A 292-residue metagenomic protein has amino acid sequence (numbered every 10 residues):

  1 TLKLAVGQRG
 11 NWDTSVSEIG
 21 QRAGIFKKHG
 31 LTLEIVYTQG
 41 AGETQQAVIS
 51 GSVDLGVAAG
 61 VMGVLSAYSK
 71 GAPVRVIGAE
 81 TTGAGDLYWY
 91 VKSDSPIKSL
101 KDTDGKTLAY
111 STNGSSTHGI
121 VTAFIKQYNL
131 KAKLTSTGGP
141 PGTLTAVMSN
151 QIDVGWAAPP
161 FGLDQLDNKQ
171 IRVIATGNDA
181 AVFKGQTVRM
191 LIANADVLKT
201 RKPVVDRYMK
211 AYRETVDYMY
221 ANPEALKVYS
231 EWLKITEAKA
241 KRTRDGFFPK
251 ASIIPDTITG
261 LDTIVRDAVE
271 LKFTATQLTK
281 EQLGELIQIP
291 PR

Functional and structural regions predicted by a protein language model:
T1-T137, P141, A146-S149, D153-P159 (+2 more regions): Short, glycine-/small- and polar/acidic-enriched structural segments that line small-molecule recognition paths
E18, L65, T122, L163 (+2 more regions): Predominant activation on well-ordered alpha-helical scaffold segments within soluble catalytic domains
I25-K28, D179-K184, P249-I258: Short, solvent-exposed loop/beta-turn-alpha elements that line the ligand-binding surface or hinge of extracytoplasmic
P141-E231: Pocket-lining segment of extracytoplasmic ligand-binding domains
L198-T274: Secondary-structure end/capping motifs
R266-R292: Conserved C-terminal helix/tail region of periplasmic/extracytoplasmic solute-binding proteins
